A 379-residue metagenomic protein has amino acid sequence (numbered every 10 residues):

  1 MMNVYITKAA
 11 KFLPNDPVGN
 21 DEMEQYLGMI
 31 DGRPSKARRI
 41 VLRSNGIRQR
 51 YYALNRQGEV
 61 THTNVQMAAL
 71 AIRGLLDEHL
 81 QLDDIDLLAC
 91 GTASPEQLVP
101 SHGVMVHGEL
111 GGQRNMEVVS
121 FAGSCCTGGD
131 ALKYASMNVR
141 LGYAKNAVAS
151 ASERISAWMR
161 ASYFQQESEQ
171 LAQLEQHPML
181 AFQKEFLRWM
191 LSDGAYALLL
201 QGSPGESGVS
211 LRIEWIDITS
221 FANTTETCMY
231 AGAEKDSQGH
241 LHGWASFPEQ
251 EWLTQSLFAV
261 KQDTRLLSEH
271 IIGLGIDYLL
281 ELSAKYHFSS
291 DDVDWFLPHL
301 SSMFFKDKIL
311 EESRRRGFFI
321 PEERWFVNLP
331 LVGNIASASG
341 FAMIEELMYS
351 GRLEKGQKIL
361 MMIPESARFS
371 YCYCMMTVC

Functional and structural regions predicted by a protein language model:
M1-T61, H177-E269, P364, C374-C379: Condensing-enzyme catalytic core mediating Claisen C-C bond formation in acyl metabolism
T7, G91, A122, A147-E153 (+2 more regions): Short beta-strand segments
V18, V99-S101, L132-K133, W158-Y163 (+2 more regions): Short acidic, glycine/serine/threonine-rich loops at helix termini
V65, A69, S94-E96, G108 (+4 more regions): Claisen-condensing/thiolase-fold acyl-transfer catalytic domains that form or cleave C-C bonds in fatty acid
D83-G91, S290-H299: Short glycine-rich phosphate-binding loop at a beta-alpha junction
Y143-Q165, F221-M229, M303: Acyl-CoA/ACP chain-elongation machinery
S156-F182: Short, flexible helix-coil linker/hinge segments at the edges of structured domains or between repeats
